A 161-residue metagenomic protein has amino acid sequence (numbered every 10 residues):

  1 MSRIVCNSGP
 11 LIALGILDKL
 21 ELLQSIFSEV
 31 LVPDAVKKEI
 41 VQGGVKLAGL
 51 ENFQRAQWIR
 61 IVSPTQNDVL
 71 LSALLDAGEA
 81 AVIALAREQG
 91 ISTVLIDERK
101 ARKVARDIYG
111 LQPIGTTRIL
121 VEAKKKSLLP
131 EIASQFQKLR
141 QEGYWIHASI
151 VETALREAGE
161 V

Functional and structural regions predicted by a protein language model:
S2-T93, R99-K103, I108-Q112, S134 (+1 more regions): Active-site-proximal, substrate-binding regions of enzyme catalytic domains and RNA-binding/basic surfaces
D18-E21, Q57, K124-L128, G143: Short glycine-centered helix-capping/turn motifs at secondary-structure transition points
V94-L95, Q112-P113, K125-L129: Short amphipathic alpha-helix initiation/capping segments at coil-to-helix junctions
Q112-T117, E131-Q137: Acidic/polar active-site rim loop that often engages polyanionic ligands
T117-K125: Short alpha-helix plus adjacent loop in nuclease-associated cores
K138-E142: Helix-rich interaction surfaces within compact, conserved domain-sized segments that mediate assembly or partner
